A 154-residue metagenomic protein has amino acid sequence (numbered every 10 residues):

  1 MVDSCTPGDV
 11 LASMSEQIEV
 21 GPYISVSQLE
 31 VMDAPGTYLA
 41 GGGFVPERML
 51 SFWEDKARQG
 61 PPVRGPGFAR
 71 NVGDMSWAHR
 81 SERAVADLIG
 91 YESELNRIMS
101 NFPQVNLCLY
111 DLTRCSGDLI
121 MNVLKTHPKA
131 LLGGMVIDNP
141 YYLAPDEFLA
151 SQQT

Functional and structural regions predicted by a protein language model:
M1-T154: Non-catalytic regulatory/interaction regions at protein termini and inter-domain linkers
